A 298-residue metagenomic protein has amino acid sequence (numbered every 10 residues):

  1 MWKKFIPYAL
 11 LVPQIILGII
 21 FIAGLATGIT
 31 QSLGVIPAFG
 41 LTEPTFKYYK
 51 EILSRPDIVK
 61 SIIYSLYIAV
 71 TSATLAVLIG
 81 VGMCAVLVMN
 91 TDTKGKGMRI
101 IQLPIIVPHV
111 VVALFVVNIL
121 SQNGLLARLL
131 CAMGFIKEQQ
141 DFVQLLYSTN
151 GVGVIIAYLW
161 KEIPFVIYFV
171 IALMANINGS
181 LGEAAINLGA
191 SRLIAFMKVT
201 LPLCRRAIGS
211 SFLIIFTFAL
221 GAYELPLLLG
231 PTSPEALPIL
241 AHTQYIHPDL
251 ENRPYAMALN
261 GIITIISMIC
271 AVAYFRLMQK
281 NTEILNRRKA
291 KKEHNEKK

Functional and structural regions predicted by a protein language model:
M1-W2, T27, T71-Q102, L114-N118 (+2 more regions): Transmembrane-helix boundary motif in ABC transporter permease subunits
W2-I6, Y49-D57, L227-R276: Interhelical loop and adjacent transmembrane-helix boundary motif in polytopic membrane transport permeases
L11-I22, L103, V107, I156 (+5 more regions): Transmembrane alpha-helices
I20-P56, M133, G230-T232: Short membrane-interfacial helix/loop motifs at transmembrane-helix boundaries
G24-G34, V166-F169, A207-L240: Non-cytoplasmic
G34, I171-L181, P254-K298: C-terminal transmembrane helix and the adjacent membrane-cytosol boundary/short C-terminal tail of inner/organellar
A113-L159, L229-S233: Membrane-interfacial helix termini and adjacent extracytoplasmic/periplasmic loops of multi-pass transporters
Q140-I186: Membrane-cytosol interface at the C-terminal ends of specific transmembrane alpha-helices in multi-pass membrane
